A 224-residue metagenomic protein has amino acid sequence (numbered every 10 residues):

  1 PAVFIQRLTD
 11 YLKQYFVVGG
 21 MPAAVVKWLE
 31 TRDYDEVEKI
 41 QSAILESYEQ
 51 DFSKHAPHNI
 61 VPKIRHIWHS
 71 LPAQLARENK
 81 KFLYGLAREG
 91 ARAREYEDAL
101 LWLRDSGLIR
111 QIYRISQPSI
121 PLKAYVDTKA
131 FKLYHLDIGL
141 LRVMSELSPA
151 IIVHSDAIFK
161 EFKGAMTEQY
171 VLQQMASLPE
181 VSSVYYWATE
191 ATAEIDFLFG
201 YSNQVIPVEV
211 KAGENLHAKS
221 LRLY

Functional and structural regions predicted by a protein language model:
P1-A76: Interdomain motor-coupling "hinge/lid" segment immediately C-terminal to the ATP-binding subdomain of NTP-driven enzymes
A2-V3, E89-G90, F162: Residue-level marker of alpha-helix boundaries and capping positions
A24-V25, K80, I112: Short, hydrophobic secondary-structure boundary micro-motifs
A56-P57, L86-R88, A93-R94, D98-L101: Extended hydrophobic/aromatic segments used for targeting, binding, or gating
N59, K63, R92-E95, K163 (+1 more regions): Short amphipathic alpha-helical segments
N59, R88, T189-T192: A short beta-turn/loop motif at secondary-structure boundaries
L75-A87: Short acidic, hydrophobic short linear motifs in intrinsically disordered regions
D98-Y224: A cross-kingdom feature that marks ATP-driven nucleic-acid transaction machinery
